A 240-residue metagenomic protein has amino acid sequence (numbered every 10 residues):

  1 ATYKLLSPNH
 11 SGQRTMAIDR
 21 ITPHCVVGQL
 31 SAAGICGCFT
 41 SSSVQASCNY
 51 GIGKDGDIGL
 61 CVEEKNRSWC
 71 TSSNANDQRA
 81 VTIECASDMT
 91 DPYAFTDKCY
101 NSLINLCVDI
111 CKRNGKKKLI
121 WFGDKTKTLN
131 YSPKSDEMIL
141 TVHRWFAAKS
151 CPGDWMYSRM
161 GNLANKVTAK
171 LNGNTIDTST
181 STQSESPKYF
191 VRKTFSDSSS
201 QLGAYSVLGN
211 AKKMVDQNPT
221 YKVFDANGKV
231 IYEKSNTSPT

Functional and structural regions predicted by a protein language model:
A1-D77: N-terminal catalytic cores of peptidoglycan-degrading enzymes
A1-K4, H10-T15, M89-S184: Basic/polar, cationic surfaces and motifs that engage anionic cell-wall and phosphate/carboxylate ligands
V27, E63-K65, S87, R144 (+1 more regions): A mature extracytoplasmic/lumenal domain signature
Q78-S87: Glycine-rich, often proline-containing surface loops adjacent to acidic residues and nearby aromatics that form
Q183-S200, K222: Short aromatic-glycine-(Arg/Gly/Cys) micro-motifs in beta-strand/loop hairpins
Y205-Y221: A short, charged, amphipathic alpha-helix used as a generic interaction element across diverse proteins
P219-T240: Short, mixed-charge low-complexity intrinsically disordered segments
